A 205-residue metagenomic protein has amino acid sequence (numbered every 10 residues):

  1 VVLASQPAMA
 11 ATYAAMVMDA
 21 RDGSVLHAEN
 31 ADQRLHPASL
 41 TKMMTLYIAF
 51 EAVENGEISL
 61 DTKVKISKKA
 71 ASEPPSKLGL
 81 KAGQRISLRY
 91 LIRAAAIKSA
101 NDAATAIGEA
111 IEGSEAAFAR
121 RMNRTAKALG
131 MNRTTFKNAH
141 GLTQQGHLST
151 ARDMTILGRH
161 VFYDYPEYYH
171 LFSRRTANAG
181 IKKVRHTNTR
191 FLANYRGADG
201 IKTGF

Functional and structural regions predicted by a protein language model:
V1-P7: C-terminal segment of classical bacterial N-terminal signal peptides
P7-R152, H160-Y163: Active-site-adjacent loops and short helices of periplasmic peptidoglycan-processing enzymes
M131-T135, T143-F205: Domain-terminus/edge residues, biased toward the C-terminal soluble/receptor-binding domains of extracytoplasmic
